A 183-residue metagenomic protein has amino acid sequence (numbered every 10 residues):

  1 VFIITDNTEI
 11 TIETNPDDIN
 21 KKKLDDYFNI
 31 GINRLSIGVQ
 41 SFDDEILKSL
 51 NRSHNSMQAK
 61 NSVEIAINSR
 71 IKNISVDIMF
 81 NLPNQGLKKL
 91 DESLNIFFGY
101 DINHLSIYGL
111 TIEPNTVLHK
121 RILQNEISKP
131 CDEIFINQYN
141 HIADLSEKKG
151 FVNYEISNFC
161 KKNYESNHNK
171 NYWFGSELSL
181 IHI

Functional and structural regions predicted by a protein language model:
V1-I181: C-terminal scaffold of the Radical SAM
